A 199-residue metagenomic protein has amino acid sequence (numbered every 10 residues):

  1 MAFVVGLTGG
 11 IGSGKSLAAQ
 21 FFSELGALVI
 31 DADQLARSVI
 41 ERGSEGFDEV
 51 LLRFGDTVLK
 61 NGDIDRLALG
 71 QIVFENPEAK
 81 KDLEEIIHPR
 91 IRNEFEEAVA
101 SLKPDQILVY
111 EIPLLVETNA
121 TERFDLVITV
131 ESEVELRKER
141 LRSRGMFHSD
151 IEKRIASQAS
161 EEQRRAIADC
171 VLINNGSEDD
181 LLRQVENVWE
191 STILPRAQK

Functional and structural regions predicted by a protein language model:
M1-A27, A32-Q34: Walker A (P-loop) phosphate-binding motif
V4, A27-V29, I107, R165 (+1 more regions): Hydrophobic "anchor" residues on beta-strands that sit immediately upstream of conserved functional sites
G14, D33, L83, V109 (+2 more regions): Residue-level signal for inorganic ion chemistry
Q34-I107: ATP-dependent small-molecule kinase phosphotransfer cores that center on conserved nucleotide phosphate-binding segments
Q34-R37, V58, S132-E135, K153-S157 (+1 more regions): Short, acidic/turn-prone active-site loops that include or flank metal/cofactor- and phosphate-binding residues
F47-L51, V134-R142, E152: An amphipathic alpha-helix signature
N93-S143: ATP-dependent NMP and nucleoside kinases share a basic, alpha-helical "lid"
E94-E97, T121-R123, S143-I193: Small-molecule kinase domains that catalyze NTP-dependent phosphoryl transfer to phosphate-bearing small molecules
